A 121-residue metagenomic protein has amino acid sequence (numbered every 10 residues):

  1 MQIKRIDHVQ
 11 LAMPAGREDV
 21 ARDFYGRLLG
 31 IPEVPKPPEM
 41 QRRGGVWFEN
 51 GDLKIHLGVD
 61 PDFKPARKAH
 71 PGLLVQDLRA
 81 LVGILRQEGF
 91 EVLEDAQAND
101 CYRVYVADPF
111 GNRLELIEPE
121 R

Functional and structural regions predicted by a protein language model:
M1-K4, E88-R121: Vicinal oxygen chelate
M1-R22, A69-P71: N-terminal beta-strand motif that seeds the catalytic metal site of vicinal oxygen chelate
K4-R5, F63-K68, A98: Short glycine-enriched loop/turn motifs at secondary-structure junctions
L11-K54: Core segments of cupin and vicinal oxygen chelate
V20-D23, R27, R79-Q87, E91: Replace "anionic and nucleotidyl ligands
E33-P35, L57, E91-E94: A short linear hydrophobic-aromatic micro-motif
M40-G44, P65, A98-Y102: Short acidic/glycine-enriched loop/turn segments that link adjacent beta-strands
R67-L85: Mid-chain, well-packed structural core segment of small domains
